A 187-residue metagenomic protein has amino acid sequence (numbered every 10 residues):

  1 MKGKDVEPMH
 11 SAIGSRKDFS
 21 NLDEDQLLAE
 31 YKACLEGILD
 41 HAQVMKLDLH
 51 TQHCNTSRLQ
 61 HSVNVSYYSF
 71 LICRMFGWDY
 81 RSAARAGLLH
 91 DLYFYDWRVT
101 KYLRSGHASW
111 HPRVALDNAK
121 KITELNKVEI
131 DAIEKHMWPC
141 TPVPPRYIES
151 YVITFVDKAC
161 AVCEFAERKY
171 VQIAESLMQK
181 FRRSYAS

Functional and structural regions predicted by a protein language model:
M1-S187: Metal-dependent phosphohydrolase cores
